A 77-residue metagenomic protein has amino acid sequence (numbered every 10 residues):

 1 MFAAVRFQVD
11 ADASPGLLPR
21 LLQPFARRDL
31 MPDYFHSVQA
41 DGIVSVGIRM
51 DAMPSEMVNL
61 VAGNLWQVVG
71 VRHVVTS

Functional and structural regions predicted by a protein language model:
M1-S77: A conserved regulatory-domain signal marking ACT and ACT-like small-molecule sensing domains and adjacent regulatory
